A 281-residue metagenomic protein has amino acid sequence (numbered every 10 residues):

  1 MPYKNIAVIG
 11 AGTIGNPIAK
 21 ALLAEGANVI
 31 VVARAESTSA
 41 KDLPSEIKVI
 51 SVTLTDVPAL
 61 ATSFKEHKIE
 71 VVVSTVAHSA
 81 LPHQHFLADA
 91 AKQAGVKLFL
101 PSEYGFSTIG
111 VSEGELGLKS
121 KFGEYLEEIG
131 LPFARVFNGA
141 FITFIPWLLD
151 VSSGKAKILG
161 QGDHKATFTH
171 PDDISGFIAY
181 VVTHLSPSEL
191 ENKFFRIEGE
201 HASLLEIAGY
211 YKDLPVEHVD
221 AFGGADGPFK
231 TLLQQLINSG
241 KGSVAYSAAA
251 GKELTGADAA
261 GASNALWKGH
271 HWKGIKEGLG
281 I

Functional and structural regions predicted by a protein language model:
P2-P44, T55-V57, H78, P82 (+4 more regions): Oxidoreductase cofactor-interface core, primarily capturing Rossmann-like NAD(P)-dependent enzymes
A7, I50, L100: Conserved Rossmann-like nucleotide-binding pocket used by diverse enzymes that bind dinucleotide cofactors
S51-I69: Conserved Rossmann-fold cofactor-binding substructure of NAD(P)-dependent oxidoreductases
A61, P171-A179, W272-G280: Short, amphipathic alpha-helical "lid/cap" segments that border enzyme active or binding sites
F64, A90-A94: Acidic (Asp/Glu)-rich catalytic clusters
F64, V71-T75, L100: N-terminal Rossmann-like NAD(P) cofactor-binding module of classical short-chain dehydrogenase/reductase
L98-F106: Short beta-strand elements of ligand-binding domains
A221-I281: A hydrophobic C-terminal alpha-helical subdomain
